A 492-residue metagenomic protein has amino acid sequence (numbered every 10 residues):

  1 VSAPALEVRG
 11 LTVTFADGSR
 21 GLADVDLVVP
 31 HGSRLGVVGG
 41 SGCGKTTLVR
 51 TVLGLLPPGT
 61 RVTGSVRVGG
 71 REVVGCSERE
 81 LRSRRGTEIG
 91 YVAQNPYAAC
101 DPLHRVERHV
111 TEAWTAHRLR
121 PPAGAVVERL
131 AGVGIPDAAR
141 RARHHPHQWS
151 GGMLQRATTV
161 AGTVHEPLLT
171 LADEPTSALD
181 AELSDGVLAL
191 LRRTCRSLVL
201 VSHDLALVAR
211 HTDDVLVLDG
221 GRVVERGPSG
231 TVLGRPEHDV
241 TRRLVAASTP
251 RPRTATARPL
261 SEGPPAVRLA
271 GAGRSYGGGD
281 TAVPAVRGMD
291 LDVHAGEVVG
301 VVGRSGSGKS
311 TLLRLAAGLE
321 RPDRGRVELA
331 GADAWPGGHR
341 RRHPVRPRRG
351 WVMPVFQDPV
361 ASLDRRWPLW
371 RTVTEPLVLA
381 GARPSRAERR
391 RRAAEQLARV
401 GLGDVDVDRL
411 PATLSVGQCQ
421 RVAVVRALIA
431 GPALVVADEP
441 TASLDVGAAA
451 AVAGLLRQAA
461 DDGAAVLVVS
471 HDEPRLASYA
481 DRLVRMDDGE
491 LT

Functional and structural regions predicted by a protein language model:
V38-G40, V302-R304: The feature captures the beta-strand-to-loop junction immediately N-terminal to the Walker
L53, A317: Helix-to-loop junction immediately C-terminal to a conserved catalytic motif
S65-S83, G277-G278, R326-P347, S385: ABC ATPase NBD Q-loop/coupling interface
G86, V164-H165, A430, D462: Conserved signature/switch motifs of ABC ATPase nucleotide-binding domains
H145-W149, M153, L410-L414, Q418: Conserved ABC ATPase signature
A157-T163, L428: ABC ATPase C-loop
T170-D173, V435-D438: Catalytic Walker B motif of ABC-type/P-loop ATPase nucleotide-binding domains
